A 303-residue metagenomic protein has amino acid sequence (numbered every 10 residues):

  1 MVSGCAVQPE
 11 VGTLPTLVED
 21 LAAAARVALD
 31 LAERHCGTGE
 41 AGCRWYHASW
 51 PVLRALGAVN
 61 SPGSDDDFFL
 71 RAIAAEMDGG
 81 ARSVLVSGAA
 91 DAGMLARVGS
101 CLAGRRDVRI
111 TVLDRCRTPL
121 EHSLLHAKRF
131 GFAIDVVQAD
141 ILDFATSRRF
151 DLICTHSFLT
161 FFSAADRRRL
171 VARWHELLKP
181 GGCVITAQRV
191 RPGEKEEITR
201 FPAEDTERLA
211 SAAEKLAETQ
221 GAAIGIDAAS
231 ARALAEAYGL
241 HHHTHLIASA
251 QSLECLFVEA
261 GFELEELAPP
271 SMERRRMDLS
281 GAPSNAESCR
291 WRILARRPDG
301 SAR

Functional and structural regions predicted by a protein language model:
V2-G79: Class I SAM-dependent methyltransferase Rossmann-like catalytic core, especially the SAM/SAH-binding loop
S83-D143: Class I SAM-dependent methyltransferase SAM/SAH-binding core
C154: A conserved beta-strand element that flanks and buttresses the S-adenosyl-L-methionine
S157-F161: Short catalytic micro-motifs in class I SAM-dependent methyltransferases
R168-C183: A short glycine-rich, Lys/Arg-flanked "PGG" loop and its adjoining helix->strand segment in the class I
C183-G221: Conserved class I S-adenosyl-L-methionine
H242-G261, L267: Short alpha-helix
A260-E266, R275-R303: Core SAM-dependent methyltransferase catalytic element
